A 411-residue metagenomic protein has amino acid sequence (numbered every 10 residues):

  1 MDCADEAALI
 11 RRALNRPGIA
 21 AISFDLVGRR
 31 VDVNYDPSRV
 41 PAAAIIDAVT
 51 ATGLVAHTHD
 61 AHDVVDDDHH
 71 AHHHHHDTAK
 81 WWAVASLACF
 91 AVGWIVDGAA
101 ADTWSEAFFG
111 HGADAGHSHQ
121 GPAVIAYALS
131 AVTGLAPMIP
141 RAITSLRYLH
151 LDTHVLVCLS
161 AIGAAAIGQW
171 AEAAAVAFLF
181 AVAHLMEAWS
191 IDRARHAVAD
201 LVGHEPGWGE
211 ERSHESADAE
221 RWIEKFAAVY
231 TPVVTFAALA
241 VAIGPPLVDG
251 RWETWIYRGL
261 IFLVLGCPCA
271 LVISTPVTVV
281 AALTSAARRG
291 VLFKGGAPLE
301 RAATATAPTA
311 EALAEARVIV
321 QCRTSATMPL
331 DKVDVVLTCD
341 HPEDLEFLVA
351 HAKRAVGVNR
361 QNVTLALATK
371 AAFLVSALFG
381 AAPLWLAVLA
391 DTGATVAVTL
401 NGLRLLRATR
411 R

Functional and structural regions predicted by a protein language model:
M1-Q120, I191, A197-A217, R411: Flexible metal-binding regulatory segments at protein termini and peripheral loops
G18, D200-G203, A286, K294-V320 (+2 more regions): Cytosolic catalytic headpiece
A44, T50-H57, Y127-I261, E300-A305 (+3 more regions): Actuator/coupling domain of P-type ATPases
W82-A91, R221-D249, I261-P268, T275-P276 (+1 more regions): Bilayer-spanning, highly hydrophobic alpha-helical transmembrane segments
T103-H119, I139-A142, R147, L159-I167 (+4 more regions): Membrane-embedded alpha-helical bundles of multi-pass transporters
W170, L185, G266-T275, T392-G402: Hydrophobic transmembrane alpha-helical segments of multi-pass transport and channel proteins
A175-V176, A183, F262-T284: Transmembrane alpha-helix detector for multi-pass membrane proteins
G207-G209, S213, L271-S285, T309-A312 (+1 more regions): Conserved cytosolic headpiece of P-type ATPases
